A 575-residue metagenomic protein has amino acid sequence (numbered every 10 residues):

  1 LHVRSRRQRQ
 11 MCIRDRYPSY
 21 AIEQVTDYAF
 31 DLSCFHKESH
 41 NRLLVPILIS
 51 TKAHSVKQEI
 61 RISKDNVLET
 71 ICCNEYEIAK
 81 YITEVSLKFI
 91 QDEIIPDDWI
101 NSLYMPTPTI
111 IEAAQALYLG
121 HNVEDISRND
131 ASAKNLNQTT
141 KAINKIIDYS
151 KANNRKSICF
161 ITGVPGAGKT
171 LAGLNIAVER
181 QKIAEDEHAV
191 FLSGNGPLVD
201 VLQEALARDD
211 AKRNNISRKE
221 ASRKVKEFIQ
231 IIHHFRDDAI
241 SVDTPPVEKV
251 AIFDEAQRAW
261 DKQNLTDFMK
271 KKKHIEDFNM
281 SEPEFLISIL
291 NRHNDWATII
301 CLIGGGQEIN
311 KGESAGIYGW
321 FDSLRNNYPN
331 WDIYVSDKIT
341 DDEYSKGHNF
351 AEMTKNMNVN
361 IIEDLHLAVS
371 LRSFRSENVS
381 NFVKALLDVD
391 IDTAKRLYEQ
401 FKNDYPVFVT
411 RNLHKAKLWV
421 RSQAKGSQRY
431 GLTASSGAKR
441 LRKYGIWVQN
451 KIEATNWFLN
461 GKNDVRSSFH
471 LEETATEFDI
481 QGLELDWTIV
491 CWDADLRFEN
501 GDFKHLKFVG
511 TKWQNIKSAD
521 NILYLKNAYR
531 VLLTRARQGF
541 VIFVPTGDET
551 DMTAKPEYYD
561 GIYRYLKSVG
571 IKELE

Functional and structural regions predicted by a protein language model:
H2-R9, I13: Single conserved hydrophobic/aromatic residue that forms the stacking wall/gate of nucleotide- or nucleobase-binding
Y17, A21-H121: N-terminal accessory nucleic-acid engagement/regulatory domains that precede and modulate ATP-driven motor cores
S127-S157: N-terminal pre-P-loop "Q-motif" helix
K169: Conserved lysine of the Walker
G173, N310, T340-A494, F498: Conserved helicase/translocase motor-coupling segment
K219-L290, E472-T476: Conserved RecA-like ASCE ATPase "motif II neighborhood" in helicase/translocase motors
F253-A351: Signature of the SF2 helicase/ATPase Hel1-core->accessory helical subdomain module
T298, E473-E575: C-terminal accessory regions
